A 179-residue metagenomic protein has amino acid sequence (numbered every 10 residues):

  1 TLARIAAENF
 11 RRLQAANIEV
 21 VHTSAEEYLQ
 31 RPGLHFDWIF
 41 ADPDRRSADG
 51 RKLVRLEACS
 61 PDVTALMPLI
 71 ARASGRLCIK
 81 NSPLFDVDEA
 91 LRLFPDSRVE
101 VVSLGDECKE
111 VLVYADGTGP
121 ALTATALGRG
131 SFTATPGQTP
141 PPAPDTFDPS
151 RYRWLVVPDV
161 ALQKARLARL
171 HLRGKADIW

Functional and structural regions predicted by a protein language model:
L2-W38: S-adenosyl-L-methionine
F40, R45-W179: Class I S-adenosyl-L-methionine
